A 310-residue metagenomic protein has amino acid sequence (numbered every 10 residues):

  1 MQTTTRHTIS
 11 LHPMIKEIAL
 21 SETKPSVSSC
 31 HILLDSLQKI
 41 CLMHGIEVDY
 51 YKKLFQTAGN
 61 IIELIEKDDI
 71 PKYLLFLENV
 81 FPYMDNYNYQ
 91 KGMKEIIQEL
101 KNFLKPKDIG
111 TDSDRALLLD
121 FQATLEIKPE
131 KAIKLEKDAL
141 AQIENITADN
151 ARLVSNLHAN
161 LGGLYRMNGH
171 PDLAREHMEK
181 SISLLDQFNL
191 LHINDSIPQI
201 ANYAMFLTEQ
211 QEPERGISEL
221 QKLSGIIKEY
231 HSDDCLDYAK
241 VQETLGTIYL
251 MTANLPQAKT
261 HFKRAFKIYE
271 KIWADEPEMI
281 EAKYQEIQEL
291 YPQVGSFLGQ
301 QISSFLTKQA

Functional and structural regions predicted by a protein language model:
M1-E22, H31: C-terminal boundary/linker of central alpha/beta nucleotide-binding cores
I9-P13, H31-D35, Y51-F55, I70-L75 (+9 more regions): Start-of-helix signal in alpha-solenoid helical-repeat scaffolds, especially tetratricopeptide repeats
V27-L117: Extended alpha-helical scaffolding segments used for macromolecular assembly and cargo binding
E78, P82, S113-K128, R152-M167 (+4 more regions): Conserved alpha-helical positions within TPR/SEL1-like repeat arrays
N88-K91, I127-E130, G169, Q211 (+1 more regions): Residue-level detector of the short coil/turn that links helix A to helix B within each tetratricopeptide repeat
K101-K105, L140-N145, E179-N189, Q221-E229 (+1 more regions): Amphipathic alpha-helical segments of tetratricopeptide repeats
